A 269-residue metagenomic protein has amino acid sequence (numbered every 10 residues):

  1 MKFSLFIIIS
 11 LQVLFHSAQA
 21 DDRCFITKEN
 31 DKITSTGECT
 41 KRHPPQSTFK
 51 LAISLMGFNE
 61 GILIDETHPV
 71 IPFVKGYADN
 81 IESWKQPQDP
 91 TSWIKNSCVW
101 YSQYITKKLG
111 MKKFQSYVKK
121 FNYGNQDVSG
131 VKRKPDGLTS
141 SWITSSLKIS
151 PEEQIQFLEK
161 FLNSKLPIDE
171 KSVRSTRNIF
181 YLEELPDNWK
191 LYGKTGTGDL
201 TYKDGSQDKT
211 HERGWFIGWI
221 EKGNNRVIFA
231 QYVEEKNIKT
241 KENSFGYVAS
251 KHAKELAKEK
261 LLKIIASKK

Functional and structural regions predicted by a protein language model:
F3-L14: Sec-dependent N-terminal signal peptides
A18-G37, I217-E221, Q231: A short, well-structured edge-of-sheet supersecondary motif
S35-T40, Q86-P87, K95-S102, R133-W142 (+1 more regions): Flexible glycine/proline-enriched surface loops and loop-helix/loop-strand junctions
K41-R42, K107-G110, L162-K269: Structured C-terminal helix/loop/strand segments within mature extracytoplasmic catalytic/sensor domains
H43-T67, W93, Q154, F229: Active-site SXXK
F58-K75, I168-V173: Short, well-structured active-site flanking segments
H68-Q86, P90, K95-C98, L109-G110 (+2 more regions): Acidic helix-start/capping segments at beta-turn-to-alpha-helix junctions
K85-Q86, P90, Y104-F161: Mid-domain, small-residue-enriched loop/turn segments at the edges of structured enzyme/sensor domains
